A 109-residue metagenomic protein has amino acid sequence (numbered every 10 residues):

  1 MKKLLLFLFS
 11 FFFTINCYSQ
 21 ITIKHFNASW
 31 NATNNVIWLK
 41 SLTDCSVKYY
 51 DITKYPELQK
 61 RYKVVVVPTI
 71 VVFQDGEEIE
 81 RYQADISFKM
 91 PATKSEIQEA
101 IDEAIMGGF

Functional and structural regions predicted by a protein language model:
M1-L4: Positively charged n-region of N-terminal signal peptides that target proteins for export
F9-C17: Hydrophobic h-region of N-terminal signal peptides that target proteins for export in Gram-negative bacteria
Y18-K48: Local sequence-structure signature of Cys/Sec-based thiol-disulfide redox active-site neighborhoods
N34-N35, Q59, R81-Y82: Short glycine-/acidic-enriched loop or helix-start segments at secondary-structure transitions that form or flank
Y50-D51, Y62, K89-T93: Extracytoplasmic/periplasmic, Sec-exported soluble proteins
I52-E57: N-terminal post-signal-peptidase region of extra-cytosolic proteins
Y62-V72: Structural micro-motif
V72-F109: Non-catalytic, surface beta->alpha helical segment in thiol-disulfide oxidoreductase systems
